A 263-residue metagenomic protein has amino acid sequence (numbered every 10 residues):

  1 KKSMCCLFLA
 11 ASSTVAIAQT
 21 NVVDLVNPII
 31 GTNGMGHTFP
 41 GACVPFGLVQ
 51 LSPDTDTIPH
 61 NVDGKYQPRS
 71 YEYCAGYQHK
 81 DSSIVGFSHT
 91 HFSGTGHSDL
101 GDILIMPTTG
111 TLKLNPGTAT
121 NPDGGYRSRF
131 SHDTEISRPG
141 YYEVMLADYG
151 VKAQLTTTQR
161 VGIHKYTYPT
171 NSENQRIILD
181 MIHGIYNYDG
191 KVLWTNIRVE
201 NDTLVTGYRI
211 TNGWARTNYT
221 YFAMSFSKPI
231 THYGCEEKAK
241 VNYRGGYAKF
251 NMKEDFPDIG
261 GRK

Functional and structural regions predicted by a protein language model:
K1-Q19: Bacterial Sec-dependent N-terminal signal peptides
Q19-K263: Accessory carbohydrate-recognition regions in carbohydrate-active enzymes
